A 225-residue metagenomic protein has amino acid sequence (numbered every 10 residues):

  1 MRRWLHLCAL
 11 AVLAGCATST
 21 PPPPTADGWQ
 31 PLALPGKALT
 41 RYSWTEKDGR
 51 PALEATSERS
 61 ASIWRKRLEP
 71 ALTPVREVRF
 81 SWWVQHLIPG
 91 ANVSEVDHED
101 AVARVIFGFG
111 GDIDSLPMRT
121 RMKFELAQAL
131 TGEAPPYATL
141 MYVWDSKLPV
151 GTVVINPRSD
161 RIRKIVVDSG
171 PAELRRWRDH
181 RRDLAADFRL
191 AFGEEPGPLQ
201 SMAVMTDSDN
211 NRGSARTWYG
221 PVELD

Functional and structural regions predicted by a protein language model:
R2-L10: Sec-dependent signal peptide recognition, specifically the positively charged N-region followed immediately by
A14-G15: C-terminal motif of bacterial Sec signal peptides marking the signal peptidase cleavage site
T25-R50: Extracellular glycan-recognition surfaces and repeat-rich motifs
S43-I63: Short carbohydrate-recognition loop motifs
R67-V78, P171-L174: Extracellular/lumenal carbohydrate-interaction signature centered on repeated Trp-anchored short motifs
D100, G110-R158: Extracellular/luminal beta-rich ligand-recognition and adhesion surfaces characterized by aromatic-Gly/Pro-enriched
V105, D160-G170, L174-R212: Extracellular beta-strand ligand-recognition surfaces/modules
M202, P221-L224: Extracellular beta-strand elements of beta-rich domains used for carbohydrate recognition/degradation or cell-matrix
